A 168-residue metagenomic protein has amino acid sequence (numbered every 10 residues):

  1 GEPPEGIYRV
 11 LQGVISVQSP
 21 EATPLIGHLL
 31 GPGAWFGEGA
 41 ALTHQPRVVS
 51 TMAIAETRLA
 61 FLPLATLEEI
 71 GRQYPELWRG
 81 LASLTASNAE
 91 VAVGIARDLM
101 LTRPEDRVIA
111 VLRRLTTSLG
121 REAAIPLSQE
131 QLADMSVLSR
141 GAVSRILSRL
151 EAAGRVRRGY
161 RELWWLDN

Functional and structural regions predicted by a protein language model:
G1-A55: Cyclic nucleotide-binding regulatory domains
I7, G27-H28, L59, A124 (+1 more regions): A residue-level structural signature of the nucleotidyltransferase/glycosyltransferase Rossmann-like core
S19-E21, A40, P63, G71-Y74 (+2 more regions): Short, flexible helix/strand-to-coil boundary loops that buttress conserved ligand/catalytic motifs in alpha/beta
R47, A65-R103: A small-molecule sensor/coupling module
E56-T66: A short hydrophobic beta-strand segment most commonly corresponding to one strand of the jelly-roll/cupin
M100, P104-R107, V111, S128: N-terminal positioning helix adjacent to the helix-turn-helix/winged-helix DNA-binding module
R113-N168: Phosphate-/nucleic-acid-contacting segments
